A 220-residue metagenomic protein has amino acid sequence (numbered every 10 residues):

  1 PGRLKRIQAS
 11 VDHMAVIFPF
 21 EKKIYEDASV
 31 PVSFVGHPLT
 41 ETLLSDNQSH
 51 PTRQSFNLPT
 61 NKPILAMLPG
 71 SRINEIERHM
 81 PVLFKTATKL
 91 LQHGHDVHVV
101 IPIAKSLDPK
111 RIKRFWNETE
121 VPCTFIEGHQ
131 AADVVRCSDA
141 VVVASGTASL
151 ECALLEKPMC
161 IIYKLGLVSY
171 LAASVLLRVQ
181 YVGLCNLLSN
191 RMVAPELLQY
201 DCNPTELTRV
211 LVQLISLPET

Functional and structural regions predicted by a protein language model:
P1-T220: Nucleotide-activated sugar donor-binding and catalytic core shared by glycosyltransferases and related lipid-linked
